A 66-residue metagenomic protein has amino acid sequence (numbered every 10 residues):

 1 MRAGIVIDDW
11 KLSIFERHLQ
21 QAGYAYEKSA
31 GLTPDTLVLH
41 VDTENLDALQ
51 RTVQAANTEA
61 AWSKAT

Functional and structural regions predicted by a protein language model:
M1-T33: N-terminal acidic leader/helix
V6, K11, G31-V53: Accessory recognition modules or surfaces
H18-Q21, A48-E59: Short amphipathic alpha-helices in soluble, non-transmembrane regions that often serve as interface/regulatory elements
Y26-G31, A56-T66: Conserved short beta-strand edge segments in small beta-sheet-based binding/regulatory domains
